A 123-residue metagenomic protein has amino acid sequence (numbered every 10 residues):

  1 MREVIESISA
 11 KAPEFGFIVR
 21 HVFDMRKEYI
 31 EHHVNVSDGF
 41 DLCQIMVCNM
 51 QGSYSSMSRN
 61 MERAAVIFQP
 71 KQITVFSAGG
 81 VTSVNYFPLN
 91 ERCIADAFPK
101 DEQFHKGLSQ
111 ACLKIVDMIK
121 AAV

Functional and structural regions predicted by a protein language model:
R2: Catalytic core of tubulin tyrosine ligase-like
E6-R63, I67-F68, S109: Ser/Thr-rich, low-complexity intrinsically disordered terminal regions
H33-N35, M61-E62, L89, F98-E102: Generic preference for flexible, low-structure residues
E62-F76, M118-V123: Short secondary-structure transition/capping segments
Q72-D101: Beta-strand/loop substructures that line and gate deep hydrophobic ligand-binding cavities in soluble
R92-V123: C-terminal partner/receptor-binding element of secreted or periplasmic proteins
